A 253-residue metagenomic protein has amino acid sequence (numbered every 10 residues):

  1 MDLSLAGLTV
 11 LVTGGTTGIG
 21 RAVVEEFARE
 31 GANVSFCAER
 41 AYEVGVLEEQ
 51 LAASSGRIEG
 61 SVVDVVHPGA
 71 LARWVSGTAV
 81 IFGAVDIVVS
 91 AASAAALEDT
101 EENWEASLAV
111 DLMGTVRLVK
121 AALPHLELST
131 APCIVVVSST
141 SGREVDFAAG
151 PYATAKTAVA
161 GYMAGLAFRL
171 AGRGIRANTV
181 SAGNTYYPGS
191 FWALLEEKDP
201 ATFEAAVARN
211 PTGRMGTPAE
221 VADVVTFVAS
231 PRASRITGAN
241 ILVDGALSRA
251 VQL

Functional and structural regions predicted by a protein language model:
T9, T16-T17: Conserved glycine-rich cofactor-binding loop
S93-L108, A206: Substrate-binding pocket helix/loop in short-chain dehydrogenase/reductase
V119, A155: Active-site helix of classical SDR
P124, F168-R169, S234: Alpha-helical segment proximal to the catalytic Tyr-Lys
A131, A171, R176, I236-G238: Short, small/polar-rich loop/turn modules that mediate ligand/substrate recognition or access, typified
S139: Residue(s) in the substrate-gating loop at a strand-loop-helix junction that position the organic substrate next
T226, T237-L253: Short C-terminal tail/terminal secondary-structure segment of NAD(P)H-dependent dehydrogenase/reductase domains
